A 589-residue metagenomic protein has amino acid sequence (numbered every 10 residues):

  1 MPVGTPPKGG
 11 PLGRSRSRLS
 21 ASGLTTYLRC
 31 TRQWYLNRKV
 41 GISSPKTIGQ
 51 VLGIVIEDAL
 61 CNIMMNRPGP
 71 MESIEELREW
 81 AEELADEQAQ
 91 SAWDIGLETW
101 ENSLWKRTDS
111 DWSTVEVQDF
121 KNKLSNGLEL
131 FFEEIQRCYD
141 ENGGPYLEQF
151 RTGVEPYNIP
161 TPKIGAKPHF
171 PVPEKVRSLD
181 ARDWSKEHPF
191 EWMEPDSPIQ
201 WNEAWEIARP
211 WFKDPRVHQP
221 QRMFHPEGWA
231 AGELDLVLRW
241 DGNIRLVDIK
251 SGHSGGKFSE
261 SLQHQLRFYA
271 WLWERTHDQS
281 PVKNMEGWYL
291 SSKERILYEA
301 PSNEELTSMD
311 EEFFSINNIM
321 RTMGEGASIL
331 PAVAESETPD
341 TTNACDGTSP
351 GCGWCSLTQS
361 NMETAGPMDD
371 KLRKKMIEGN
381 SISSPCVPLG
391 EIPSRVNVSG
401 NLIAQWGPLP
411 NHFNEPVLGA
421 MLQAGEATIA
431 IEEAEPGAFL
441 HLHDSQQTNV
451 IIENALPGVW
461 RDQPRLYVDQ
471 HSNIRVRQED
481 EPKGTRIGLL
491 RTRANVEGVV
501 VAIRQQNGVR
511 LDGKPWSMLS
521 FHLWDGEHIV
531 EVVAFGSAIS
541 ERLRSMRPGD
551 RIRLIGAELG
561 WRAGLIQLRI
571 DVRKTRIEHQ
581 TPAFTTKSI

Functional and structural regions predicted by a protein language model:
M1-W93, P210-F212, H218: Charged, glycine-rich intrinsically disordered N-terminal tails and low-complexity linkers that flank
P7-G9, P198-N202, E206, F212-H218 (+4 more regions): Metal-dependent nuclease catalytic regions and adjoining charged, substrate-binding loops involved in nucleic-acid end
A59-K213: A non-catalytic, helix-rich entry segment at domain boundaries
W184-L266, I429, S540-R544: Non-catalytic protein-protein interaction segments used by genome-maintenance enzymes to assemble and couple activities
G255-Y289, V450-E453, P457, I552 (+1 more regions): Metal-dependent nuclease catalytic cores in nucleic-acid-processing enzymes, especially RNase H-like/related
S360-P410, R461-D512, E541, S545-R547 (+2 more regions): OB-fold nucleic-acid-binding modules
P393, I403-E435, I503-G536: OB-fold (S1/OB) nucleic-acid-binding surfaces
E435-E453, R491, S537-I555: Short nucleic-acid-contacting surface segments enriched for D/E, G, S/T with interspersed K/R
